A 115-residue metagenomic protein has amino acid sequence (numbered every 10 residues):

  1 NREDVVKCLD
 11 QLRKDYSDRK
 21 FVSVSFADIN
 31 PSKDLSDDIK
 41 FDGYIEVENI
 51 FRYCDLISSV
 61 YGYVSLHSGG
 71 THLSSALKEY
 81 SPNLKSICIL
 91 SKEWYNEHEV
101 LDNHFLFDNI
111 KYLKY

Functional and structural regions predicted by a protein language model:
R2-H98: Donor-binding and catalytic core of enzymes assembling or modifying cell-surface/extracellular glycoconjugates
H98-Y115: Leloir-type glycosyltransferase catalytic cores
